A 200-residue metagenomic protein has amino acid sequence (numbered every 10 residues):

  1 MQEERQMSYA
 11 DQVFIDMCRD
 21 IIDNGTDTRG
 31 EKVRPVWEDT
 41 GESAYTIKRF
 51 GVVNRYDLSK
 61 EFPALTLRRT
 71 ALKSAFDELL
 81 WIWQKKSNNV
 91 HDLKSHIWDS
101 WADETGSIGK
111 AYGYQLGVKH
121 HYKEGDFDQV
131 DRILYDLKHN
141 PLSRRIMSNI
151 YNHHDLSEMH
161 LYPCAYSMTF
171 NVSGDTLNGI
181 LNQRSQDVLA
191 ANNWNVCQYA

Functional and structural regions predicted by a protein language model:
M1-A200: Terminal, non-catalytic protein-protein interaction segments that mediate quaternary/complex assembly
